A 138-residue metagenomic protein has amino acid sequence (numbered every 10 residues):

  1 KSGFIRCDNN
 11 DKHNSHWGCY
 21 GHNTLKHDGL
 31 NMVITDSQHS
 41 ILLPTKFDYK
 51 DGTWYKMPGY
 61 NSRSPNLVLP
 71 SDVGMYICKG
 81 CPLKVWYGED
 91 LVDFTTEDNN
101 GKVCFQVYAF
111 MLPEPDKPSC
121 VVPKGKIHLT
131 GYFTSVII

Functional and structural regions predicted by a protein language model:
K1-I138: Acidic, Ser/Thr/Pro
